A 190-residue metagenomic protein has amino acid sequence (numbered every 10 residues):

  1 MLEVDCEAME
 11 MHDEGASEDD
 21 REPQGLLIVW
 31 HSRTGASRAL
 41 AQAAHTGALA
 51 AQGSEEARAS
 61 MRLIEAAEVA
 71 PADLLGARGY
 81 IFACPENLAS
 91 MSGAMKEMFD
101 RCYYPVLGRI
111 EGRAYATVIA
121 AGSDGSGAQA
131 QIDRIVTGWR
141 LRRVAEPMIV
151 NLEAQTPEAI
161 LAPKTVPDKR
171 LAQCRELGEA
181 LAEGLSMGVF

Functional and structural regions predicted by a protein language model:
L2-V4, E10-D13, D19-A51: N-terminal beta1-alpha1 ligand-phosphate binding loop
C6, E10, V144-F190: Glycine-rich phosphate/pyrophosphate-binding loop and the adjoining helix
T34-G35, I119-D124, P167: Short histidine/acidic/glycine/proline-rich micro-motifs that form metal- and phosphate-coordinating active-site loops
L40-A48, I132, L177, L181: Hydrophobic residues within alpha-helices that form the first helical element adjacent to the glycine-rich loop
A41-A57, T137-R142: Short helix-loop-beta junction
S54-E68: A short beta-strand-loop structural module common to alpha/beta enzyme folds
A66-N151: Helix-loop-strand module that forms the ligand-binding subsite of alpha/beta enzymes
